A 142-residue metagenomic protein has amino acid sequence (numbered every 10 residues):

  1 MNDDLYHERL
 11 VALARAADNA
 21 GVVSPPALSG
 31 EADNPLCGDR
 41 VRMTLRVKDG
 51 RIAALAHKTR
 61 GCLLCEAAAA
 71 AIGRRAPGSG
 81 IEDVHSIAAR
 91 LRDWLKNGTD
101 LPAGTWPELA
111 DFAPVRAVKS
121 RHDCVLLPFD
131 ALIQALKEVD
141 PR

Functional and structural regions predicted by a protein language model:
M1-G21, S79-R142: C-terminal binding/interaction regions
A16-T59: Structured beta-strand/loop patches that form or line metal/cofactor-binding pockets in enzymes
L28, V41, H57, A69 (+2 more regions): Short capping/connector residues at structural and topological boundaries
C37, C62, C124: Functionally engaged cysteine thiol sites
T59-E66: Short, thiol/selenol-centered motifs that function as redox-active sites or metal-ligating centers
A68-G80: Alpha-helical support elements that line or immediately flank enzyme active sites and cofactor-binding pockets
